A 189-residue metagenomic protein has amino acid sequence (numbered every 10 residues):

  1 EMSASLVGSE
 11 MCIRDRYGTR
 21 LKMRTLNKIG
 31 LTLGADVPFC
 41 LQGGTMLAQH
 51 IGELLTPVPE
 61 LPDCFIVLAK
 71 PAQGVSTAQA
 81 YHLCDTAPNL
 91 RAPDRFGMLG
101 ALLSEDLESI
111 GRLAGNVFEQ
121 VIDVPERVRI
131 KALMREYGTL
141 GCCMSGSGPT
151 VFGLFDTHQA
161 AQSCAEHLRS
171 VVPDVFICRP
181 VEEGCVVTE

Functional and structural regions predicted by a protein language model:
E1-G8, C12-I13: Single conserved hydrophobic/aromatic residue that forms the stacking wall/gate of nucleotide- or nucleobase-binding
S3, P38, C142, V151: His/acidic/aromatic-lined binding-pocket segments of jelly-roll/cupin-type domains and related regulatory beta-sandwich
R14-L47: Contiguous, small/hydrophobic- and glycine-enriched helical/loop subdomains that border and often "cap" functional
L31-T32, P38-L41, P57-P62, C143-S145: Solvent-exposed alpha-helices and their adjacent loops that cap or buttress functional pockets in soluble metabolic
T45, P149, E183: Positions that flank functional sites
T45-L47, I66-L68, F152: Conserved hydrophobic/aromatic beta-strand scaffold that supports enzyme active sites
I51-G141, D156-R169, P173-E189: Conserved, helical-rich catalytic subdomain that frames metal- and/or nucleotide-binding sites in enzyme alpha/beta
M144-H158: N-terminal pre-core extensions flanking Radical SAM catalytic domains
